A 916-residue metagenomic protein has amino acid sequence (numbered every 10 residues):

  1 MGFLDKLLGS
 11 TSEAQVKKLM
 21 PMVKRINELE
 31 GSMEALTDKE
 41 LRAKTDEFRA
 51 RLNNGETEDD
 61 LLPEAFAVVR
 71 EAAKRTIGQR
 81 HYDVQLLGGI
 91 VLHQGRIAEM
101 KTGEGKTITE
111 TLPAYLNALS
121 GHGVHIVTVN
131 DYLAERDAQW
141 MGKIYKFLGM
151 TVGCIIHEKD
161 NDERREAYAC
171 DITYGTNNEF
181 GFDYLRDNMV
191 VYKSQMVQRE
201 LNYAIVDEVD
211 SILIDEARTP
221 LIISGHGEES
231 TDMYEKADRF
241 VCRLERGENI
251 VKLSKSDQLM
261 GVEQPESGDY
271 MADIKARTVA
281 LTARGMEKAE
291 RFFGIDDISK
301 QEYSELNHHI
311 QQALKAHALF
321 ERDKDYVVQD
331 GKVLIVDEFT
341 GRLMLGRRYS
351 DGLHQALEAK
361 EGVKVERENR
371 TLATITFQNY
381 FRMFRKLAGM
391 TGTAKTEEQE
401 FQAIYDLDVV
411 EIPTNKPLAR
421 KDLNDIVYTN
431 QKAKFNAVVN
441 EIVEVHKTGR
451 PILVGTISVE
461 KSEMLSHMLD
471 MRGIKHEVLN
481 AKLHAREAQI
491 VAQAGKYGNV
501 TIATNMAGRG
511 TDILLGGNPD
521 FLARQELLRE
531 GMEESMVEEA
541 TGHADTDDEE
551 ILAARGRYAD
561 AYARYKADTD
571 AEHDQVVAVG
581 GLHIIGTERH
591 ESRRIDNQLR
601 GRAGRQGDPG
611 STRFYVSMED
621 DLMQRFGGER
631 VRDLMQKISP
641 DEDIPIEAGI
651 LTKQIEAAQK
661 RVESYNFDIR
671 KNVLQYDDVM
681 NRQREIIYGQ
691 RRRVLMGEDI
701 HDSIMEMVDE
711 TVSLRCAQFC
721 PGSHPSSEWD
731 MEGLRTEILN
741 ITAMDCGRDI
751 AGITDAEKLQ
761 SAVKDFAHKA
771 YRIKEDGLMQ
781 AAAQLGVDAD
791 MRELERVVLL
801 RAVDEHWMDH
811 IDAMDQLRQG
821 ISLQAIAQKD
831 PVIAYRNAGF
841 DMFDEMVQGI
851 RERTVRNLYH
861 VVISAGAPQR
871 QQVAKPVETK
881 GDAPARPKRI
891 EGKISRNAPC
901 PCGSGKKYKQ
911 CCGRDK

Functional and structural regions predicted by a protein language model:
M1-S617, L622-I638, G689, E706 (+1 more regions): Conserved P-loop NTPase motor core
L4, F66, D171, H354 (+7 more regions): A generic alpha-helix preference that emphasizes hydrophobic side chains
L61, E302, Y349, T393 (+6 more regions): Generic detector of ordered secondary-structure context
E110, V438, A885-P887, S895: Active-site-adjacent structural elements in folded domains
Y326-L334, T340-R348, V577, H583-I585 (+5 more regions): Extended, charged helical/alpha-beta scaffold domains that provide interaction surfaces
G449-S462, M696-G697, I750-T754, P901: Short, Lys/Glu-rich amphipathic helical modules
V454, I502, W807, F843 (+2 more regions): Hydrophobic, well-ordered secondary-structure elements that form the walls of internal hydrophobic environments
G892-A898, G903-K916: A short, cysteine/histidine-rich metal-binding "knuckle" motif
